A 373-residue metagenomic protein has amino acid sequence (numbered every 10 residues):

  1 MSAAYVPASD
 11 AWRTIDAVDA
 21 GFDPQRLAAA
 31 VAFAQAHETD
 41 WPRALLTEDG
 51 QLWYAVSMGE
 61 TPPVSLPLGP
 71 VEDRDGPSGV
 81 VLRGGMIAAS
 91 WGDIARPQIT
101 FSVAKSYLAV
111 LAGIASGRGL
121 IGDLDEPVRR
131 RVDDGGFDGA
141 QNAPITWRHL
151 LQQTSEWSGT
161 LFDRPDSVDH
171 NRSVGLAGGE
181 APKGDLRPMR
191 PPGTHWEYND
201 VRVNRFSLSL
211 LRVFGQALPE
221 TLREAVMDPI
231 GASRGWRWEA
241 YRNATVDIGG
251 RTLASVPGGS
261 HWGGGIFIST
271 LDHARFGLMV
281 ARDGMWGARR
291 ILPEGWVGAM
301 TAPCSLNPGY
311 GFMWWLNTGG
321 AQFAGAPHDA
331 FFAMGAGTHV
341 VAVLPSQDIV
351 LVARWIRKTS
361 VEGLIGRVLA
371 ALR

Functional and structural regions predicted by a protein language model:
M1-D93, G117-G122, Q152, R212 (+2 more regions): N-terminal leader/targeting segments and the immediately adjacent pre-domain N-terminus
A11-R13, L186-P192, R202-N204, A254-W262: Flexible glycine/proline-enriched surface loops and loop-helix/loop-strand junctions
D23, G85, I99-L124, L150 (+2 more regions): Active-site SXXK
L66-V80, S90-V132, I145, R190-Y198 (+2 more regions): Short active-site loop at a secondary-structure junction that contains or immediately precedes the catalytic residue(s)
M86-R96, T160-R242: Catalytic-site signature segments of enzymes, centered on catalytic residues
S106, R202-S209, G264-M285, H339-W355: Active-site-proximal alpha-helical segments within enzyme catalytic domains
R118-W157, R212-W262: Active-site helix/loop module of the DD-peptidase/beta-lactamase fold, centered on the serine-lysine SxxK catalytic
R234, E239, A244-S260, T301-V350: Active-site Gly/Thr loop motif
